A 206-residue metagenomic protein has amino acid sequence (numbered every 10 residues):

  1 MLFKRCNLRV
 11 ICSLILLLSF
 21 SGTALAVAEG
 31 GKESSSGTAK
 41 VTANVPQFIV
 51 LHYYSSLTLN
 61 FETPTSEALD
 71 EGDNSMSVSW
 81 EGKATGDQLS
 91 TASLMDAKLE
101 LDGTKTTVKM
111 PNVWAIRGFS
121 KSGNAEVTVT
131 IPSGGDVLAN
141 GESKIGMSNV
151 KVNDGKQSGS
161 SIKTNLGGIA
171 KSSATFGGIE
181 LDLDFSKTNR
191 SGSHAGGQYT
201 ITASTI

Functional and structural regions predicted by a protein language model:
L2-C12: Bacterial N-terminal signal peptides that target proteins for export
L14, A26, N149-K151: Detector for intrinsically disordered, low-structure N-terminal pre-sequences
S21-T23: N-terminal signal peptide c-region/cleavage motif recognized by signal peptidases
A26-E142, S161-I206: N-terminal small/polar-rich segments of proteins
L138-G155: Short, surface-exposed beta-strand/strand-loop-strand elements in extracellular ectodomains
